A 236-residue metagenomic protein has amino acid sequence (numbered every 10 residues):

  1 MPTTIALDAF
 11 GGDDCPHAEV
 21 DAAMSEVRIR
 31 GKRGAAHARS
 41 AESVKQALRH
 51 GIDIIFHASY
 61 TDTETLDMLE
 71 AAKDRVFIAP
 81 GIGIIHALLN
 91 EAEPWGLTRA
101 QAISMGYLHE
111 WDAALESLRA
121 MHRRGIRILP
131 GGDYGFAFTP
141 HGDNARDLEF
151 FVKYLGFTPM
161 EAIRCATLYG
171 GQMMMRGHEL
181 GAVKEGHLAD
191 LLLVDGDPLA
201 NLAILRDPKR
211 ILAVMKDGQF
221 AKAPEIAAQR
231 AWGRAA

Functional and structural regions predicted by a protein language model:
M1-S25: N-terminal phosphate-binding or glycine-rich loops at protein starts, especially the Walker A/P-loop of NTPases
F10, R39-A41, Y60, G81-I85 (+1 more regions): Active-site beta-loop-alpha junctions enriched in small/polar residues
A18-F77, A92, G96-L97, L108-I128 (+1 more regions): Histidine/acidic residue-rich metal-binding segments in metalloenzymes
I29-R33, A102, D112-P198: His/Asp/Glu-enriched, well-ordered alpha-helical/loop segment that forms or immediately abuts the divalent-metal
V44-H50, I84-L97, R123-R124, G132-V152 (+1 more regions): Histidine/acidic-residue-rich catalytic or RNA/ligand-binding cores of hydrolases and nuclease-related proteins
A58-E64, I82-I85, G156, Q219: Short, acidic/turn-prone active-site loops that include or flank metal/cofactor- and phosphate-binding residues
L97-G106, R234-A236: Surface-exposed acidic, glycine/proline-enriched linker/cap segments that occur as 15-30-residue helix-coil
L168, E185-W232: C-terminal cap of metal-dependent C-N hydrolases
